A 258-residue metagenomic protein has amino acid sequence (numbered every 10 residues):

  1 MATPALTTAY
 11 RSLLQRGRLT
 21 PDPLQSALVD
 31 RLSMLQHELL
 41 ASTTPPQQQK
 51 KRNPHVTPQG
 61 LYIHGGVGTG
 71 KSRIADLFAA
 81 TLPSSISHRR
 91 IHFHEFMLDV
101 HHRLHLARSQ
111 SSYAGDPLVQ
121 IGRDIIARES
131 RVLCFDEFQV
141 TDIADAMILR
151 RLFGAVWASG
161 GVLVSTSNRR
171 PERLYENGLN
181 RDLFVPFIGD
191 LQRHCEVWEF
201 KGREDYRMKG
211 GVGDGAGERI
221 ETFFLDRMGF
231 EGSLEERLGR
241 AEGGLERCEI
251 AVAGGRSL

Functional and structural regions predicted by a protein language model:
M1-V56: A short, basic N-terminal segment
I63: Hydrophobic anchor at the beta1->P-loop junction of P-loop NTPases
K71: Conserved lysine of the Walker
T81-S112: AAA+/P-loop NTPase substrate/partner-engagement loops
A107-S130: Conserved alpha-helical scaffold flanking the Walker A/P-loop in AAA+ ATPase domains
F138-R150, Y175-G178: Conserved ATPase-coupling elements of RecA-like P-loop NTPase cores
M147, A158, S167, L179 (+1 more regions): C-terminal regulatory/interaction module of P-loop NTP-utilizing enzymes
